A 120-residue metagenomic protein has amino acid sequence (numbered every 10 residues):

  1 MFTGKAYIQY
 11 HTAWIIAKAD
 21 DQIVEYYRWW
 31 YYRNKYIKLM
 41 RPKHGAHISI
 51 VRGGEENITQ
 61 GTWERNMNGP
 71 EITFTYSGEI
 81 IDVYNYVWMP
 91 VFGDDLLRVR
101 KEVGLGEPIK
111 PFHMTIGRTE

Functional and structural regions predicted by a protein language model:
M1-E120: Histidine-dependent nucleotide/RNA phosphoesterase domain, centered on the 2H-phosphoesterase fold with its duplicated
